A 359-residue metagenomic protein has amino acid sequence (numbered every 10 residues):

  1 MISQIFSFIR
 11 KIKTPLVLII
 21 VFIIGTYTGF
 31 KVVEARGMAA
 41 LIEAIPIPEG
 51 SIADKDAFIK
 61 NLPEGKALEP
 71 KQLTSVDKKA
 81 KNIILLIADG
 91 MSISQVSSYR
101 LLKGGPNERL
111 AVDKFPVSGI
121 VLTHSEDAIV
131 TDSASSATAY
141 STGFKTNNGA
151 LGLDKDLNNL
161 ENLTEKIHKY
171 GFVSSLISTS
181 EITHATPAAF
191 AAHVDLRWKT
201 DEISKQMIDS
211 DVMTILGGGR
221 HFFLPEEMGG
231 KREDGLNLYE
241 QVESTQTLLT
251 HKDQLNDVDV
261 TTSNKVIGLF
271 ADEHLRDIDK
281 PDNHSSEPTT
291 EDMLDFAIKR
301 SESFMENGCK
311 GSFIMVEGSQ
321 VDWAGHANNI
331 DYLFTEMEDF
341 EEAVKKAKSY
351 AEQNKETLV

Functional and structural regions predicted by a protein language model:
M1-K11: N-terminal Lys/Arg-rich, disordered targeting/topogenic segments
R10-L18, G29-D259, N264: N-terminal catalytic scaffold of extracellular/periplasmic and nuclease hydrolases that process anionic headgroups
L68, M293-A297, F340-A347: Short, well-ordered amphipathic alpha-helical segments that serve as non-catalytic structural scaffolds within diverse
I93, D339-V359: Metal-dependent active-site segment of extracytoplasmic phospho-/sulfohydrolases and closely related
A185-A191, E273-H284, G308-G311, M315-K348: Active-site His/acidic residue clusters
L196, S286-L294, E336-F340: Phosphate/oxyanion-binding active-site loops and adjacent basic polyanion-contact surfaces
L255-L269, M293-S319: Active-site regions of oxyanion-processing enzymes, predominantly non-cytosolic
K265-F296: Soluble metallo-hydrolase cores and metallopeptidase-like ectodomains found primarily in the secretory/periplasmic
